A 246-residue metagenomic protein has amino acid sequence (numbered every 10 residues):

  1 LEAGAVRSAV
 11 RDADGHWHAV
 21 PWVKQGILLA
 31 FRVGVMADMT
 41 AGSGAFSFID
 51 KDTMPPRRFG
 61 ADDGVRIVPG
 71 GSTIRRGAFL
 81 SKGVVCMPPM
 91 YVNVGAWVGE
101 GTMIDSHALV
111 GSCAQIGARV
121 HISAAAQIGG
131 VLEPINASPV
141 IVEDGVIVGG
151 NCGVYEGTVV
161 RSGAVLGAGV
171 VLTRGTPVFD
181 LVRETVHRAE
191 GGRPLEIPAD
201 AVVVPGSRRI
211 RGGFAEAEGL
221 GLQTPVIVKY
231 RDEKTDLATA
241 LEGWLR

Functional and structural regions predicted by a protein language model:
E2-V65, P194-L195, A199-A201, P205-R246: Terminal amphipathic alpha-helical/low-complexity segments used for targeting or macromolecular assembly
A61, R66-A215, I227: Structural signal for interior beta-strand "rungs" in well-ordered beta-sheet cores of soluble enzyme domains
